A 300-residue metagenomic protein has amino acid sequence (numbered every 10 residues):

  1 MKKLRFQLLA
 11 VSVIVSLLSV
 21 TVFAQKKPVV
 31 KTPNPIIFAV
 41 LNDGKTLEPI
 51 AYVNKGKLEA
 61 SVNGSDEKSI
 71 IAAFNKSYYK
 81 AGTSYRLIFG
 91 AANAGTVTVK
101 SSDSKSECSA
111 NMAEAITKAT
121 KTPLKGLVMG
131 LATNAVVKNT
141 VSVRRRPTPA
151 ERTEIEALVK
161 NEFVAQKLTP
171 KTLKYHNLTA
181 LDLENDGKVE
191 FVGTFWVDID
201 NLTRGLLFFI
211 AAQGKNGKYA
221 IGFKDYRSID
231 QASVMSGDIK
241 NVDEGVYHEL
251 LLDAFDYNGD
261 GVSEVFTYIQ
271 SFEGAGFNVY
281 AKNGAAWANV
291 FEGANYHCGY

Functional and structural regions predicted by a protein language model:
M1-V11: Bacterial N-terminal signal peptides that target proteins for export
A10-S19: Bacterial N-terminal signal peptides
V20-A24: Sec/Tat signal peptide C-region and signal peptidase I cleavage site
Q25-Y300: Beta-propeller-forming repeat regions
